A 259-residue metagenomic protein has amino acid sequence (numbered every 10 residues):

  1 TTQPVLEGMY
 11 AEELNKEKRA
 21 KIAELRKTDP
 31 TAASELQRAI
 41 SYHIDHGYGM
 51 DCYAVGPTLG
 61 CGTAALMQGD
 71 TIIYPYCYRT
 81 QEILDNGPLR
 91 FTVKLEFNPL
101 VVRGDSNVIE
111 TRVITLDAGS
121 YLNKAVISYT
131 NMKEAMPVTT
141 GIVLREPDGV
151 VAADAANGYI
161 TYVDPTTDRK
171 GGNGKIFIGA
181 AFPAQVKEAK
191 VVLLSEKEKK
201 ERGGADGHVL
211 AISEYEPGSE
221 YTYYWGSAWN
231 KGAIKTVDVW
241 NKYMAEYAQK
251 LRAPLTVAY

Functional and structural regions predicted by a protein language model:
T1-I72: Solvent-exposed N-terminal domain segments of exported/luminal and surface proteins
G56-S106: A glycine-rich, hydrophobic loop/mini-helix early in the fold
C77-T80, I109-V113, D206-A211: Short structured motifs
E82-L89, A118, Y129-A135, G171 (+1 more regions): A short, structured loop/turn motif at beta-sheet edges
V93-V138: Acidic, contiguous internal or C-terminal segments within carbohydrate-active enzymes that form a structured patch used
E96-N98, S128-T130, V143-R145, G226-N230: Solvent-exposed residues in well-ordered beta-strands and their adjoining turns, especially edge/terminal strands
M136-S195: Polysaccharide-binding surfaces and accessory modules of carbohydrate-active proteins
F182-Y259: Beta-strand-rich recognition/accessory modules
